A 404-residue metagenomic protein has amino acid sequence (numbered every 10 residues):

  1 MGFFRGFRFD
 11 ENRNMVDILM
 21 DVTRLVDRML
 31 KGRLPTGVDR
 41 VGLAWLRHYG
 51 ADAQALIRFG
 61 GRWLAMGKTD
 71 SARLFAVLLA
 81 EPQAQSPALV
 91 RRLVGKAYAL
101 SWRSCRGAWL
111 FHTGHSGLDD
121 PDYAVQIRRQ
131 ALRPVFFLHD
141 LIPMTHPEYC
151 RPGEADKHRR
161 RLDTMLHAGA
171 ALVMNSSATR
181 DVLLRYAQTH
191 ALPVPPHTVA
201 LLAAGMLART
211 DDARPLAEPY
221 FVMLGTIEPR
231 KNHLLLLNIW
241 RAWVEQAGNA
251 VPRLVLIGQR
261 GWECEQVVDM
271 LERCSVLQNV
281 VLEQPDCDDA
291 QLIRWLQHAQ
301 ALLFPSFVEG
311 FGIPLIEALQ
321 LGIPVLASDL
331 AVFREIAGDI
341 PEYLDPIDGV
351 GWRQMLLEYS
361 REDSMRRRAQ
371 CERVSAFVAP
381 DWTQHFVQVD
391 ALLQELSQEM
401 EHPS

Functional and structural regions predicted by a protein language model:
M1-S404: Carbohydrate transferase catalytic cores enriched for Leloir-type hexosyltransferases
